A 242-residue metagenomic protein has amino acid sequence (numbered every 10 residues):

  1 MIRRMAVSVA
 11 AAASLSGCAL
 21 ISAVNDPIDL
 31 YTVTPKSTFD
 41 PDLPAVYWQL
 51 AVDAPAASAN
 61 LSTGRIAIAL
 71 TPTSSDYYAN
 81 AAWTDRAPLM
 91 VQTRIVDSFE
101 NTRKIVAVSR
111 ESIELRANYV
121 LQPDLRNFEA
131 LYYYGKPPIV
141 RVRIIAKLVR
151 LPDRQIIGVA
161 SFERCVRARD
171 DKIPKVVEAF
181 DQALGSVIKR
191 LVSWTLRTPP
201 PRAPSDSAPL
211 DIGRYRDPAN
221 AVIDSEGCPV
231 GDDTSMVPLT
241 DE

Functional and structural regions predicted by a protein language model:
M1-C18: Sec-dependent bacterial lipoprotein signal peptides
A19-P88, R197-E242: A structural "domain/chain start" motif
L20-F39, T102-D153, R216-E242: Surface-exposed short loop/turn segments
V46-W48, S62-G64, A79, K104 (+3 more regions): Envelope-exposed proteins and targeting segments
S75-A82, P152-S193: Short secondary-structure boundary motifs at beta->alpha junctions and helix caps
V96, E100-K104, A130, V192-P200: Sec-exported extracytoplasmic/periplasmic mature domains
